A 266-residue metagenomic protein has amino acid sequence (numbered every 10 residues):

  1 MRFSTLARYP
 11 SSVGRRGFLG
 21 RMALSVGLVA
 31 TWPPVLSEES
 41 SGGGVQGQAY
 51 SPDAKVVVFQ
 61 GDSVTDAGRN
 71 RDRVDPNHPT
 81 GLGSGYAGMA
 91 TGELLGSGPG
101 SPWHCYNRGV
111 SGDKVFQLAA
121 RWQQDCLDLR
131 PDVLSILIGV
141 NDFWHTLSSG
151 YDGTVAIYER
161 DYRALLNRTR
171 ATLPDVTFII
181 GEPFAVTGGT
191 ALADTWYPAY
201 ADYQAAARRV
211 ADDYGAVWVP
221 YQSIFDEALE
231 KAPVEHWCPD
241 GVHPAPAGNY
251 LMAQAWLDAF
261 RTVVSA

Functional and structural regions predicted by a protein language model:
M1-G14: N-terminal secretory signal peptides
S11-G17, G27-G47: N-terminal twin-arginine translocation
R21, V217, W237-A266: Histidine-centered active-site loop/cap adjacent to the catalytic His in serine esterases/O-acetyl transfer systems
E38-R108, Q123-R130: Serine-esterase "nucleophile elbow" of acetyl-processing enzymes
V57-Q60, H104-G109, V133-L137, T177-E182 (+1 more regions): Structural recognition of the beta-strand scaffold that forms the well-ordered cores of secreted hydrolase catalytic
A67-R73, P99-S101, V110-I157: Oxyanion-hole/transition-state-stabilizing segment in secreted/luminal serine hydrolases and related acyltransferases
V140-N141, L166-D202: Active-site segments of SGNH/GDSL-like serine hydrolases that catalyze O-acetyl group transfer/hydrolysis on lipids
I157, V186-Y221: Substrate-gating cap/lid alpha-helix
